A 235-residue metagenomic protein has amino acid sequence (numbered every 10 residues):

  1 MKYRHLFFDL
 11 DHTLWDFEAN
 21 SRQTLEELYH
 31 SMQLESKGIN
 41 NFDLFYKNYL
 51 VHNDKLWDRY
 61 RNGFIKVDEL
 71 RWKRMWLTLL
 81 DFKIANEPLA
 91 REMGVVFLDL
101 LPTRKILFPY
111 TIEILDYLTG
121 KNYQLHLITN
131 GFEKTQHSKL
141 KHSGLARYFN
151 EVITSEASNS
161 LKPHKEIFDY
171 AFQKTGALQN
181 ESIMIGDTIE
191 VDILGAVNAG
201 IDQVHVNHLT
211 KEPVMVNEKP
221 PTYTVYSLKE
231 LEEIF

Functional and structural regions predicted by a protein language model:
M1-L6, A19, D116-T119, I128 (+1 more regions): Asp-based, Mg2+/Mn2+-dependent phosphohydrolase catalytic module
M1-V51, D81: Active-site neighborhood of HAD-like aspartate-dependent phosphohydrolases
Q23, E27, R74-L77, V96 (+5 more regions): Alpha-helical elements of Rossmann-like donor-binding domains used by nucleotide-donor carbohydrate transfer enzymes
Q33-N40, D81-N86, G144-Y148, G176-A177: Short helix-capping segments at alpha-helix termini
V51-V96: A metal-dependent, Asp-based hydrolase signature
F97-T103: Surface-exposed cleft-lining segments at the edges of enzyme active sites
Y110-N122: Catalytic-core regions built around general acid/base machinery
